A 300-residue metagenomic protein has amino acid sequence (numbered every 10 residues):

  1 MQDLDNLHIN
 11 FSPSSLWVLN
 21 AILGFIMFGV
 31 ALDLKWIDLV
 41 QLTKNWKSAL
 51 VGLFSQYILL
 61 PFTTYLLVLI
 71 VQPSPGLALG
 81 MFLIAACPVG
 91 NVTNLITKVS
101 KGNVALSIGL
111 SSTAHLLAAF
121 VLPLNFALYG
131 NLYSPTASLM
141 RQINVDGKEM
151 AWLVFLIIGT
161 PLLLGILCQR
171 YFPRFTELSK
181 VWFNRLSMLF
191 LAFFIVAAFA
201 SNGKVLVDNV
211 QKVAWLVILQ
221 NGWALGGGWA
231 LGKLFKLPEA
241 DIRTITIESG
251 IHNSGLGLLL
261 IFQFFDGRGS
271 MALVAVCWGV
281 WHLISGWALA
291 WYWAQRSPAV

Functional and structural regions predicted by a protein language model:
M1-V300: Alpha-helical transmembrane segments of multi-pass small-molecule/ion transporters
